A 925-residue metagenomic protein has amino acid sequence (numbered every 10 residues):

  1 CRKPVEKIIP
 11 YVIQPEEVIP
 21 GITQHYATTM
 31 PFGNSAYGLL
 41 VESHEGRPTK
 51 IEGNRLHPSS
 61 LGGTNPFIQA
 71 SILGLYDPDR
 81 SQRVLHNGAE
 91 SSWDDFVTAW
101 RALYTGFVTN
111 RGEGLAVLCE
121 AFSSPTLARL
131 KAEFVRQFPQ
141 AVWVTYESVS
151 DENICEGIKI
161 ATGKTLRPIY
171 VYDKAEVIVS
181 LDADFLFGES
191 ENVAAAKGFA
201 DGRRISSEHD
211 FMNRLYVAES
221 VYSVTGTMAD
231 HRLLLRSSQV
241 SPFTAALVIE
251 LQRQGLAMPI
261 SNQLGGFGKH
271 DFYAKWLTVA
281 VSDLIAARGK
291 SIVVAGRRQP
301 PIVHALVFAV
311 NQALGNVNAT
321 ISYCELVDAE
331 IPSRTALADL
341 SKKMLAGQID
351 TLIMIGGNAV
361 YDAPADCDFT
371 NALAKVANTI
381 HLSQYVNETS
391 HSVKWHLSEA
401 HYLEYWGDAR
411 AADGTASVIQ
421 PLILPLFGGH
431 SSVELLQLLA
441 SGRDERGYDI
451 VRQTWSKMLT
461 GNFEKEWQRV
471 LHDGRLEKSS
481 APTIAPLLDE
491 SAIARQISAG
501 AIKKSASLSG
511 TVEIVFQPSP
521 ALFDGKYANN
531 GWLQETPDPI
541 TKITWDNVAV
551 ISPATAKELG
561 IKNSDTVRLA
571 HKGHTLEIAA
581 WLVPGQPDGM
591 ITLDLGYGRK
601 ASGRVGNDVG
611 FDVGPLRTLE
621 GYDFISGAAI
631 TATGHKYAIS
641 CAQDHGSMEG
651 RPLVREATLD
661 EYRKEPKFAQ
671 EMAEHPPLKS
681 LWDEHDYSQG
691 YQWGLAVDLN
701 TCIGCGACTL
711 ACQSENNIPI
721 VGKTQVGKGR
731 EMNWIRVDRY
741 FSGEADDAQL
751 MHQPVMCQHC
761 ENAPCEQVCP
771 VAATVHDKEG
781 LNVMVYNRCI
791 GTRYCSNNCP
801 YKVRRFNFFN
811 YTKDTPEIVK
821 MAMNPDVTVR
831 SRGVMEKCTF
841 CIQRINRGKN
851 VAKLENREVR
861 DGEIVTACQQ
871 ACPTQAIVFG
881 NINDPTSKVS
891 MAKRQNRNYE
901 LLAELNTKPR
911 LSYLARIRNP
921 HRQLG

Functional and structural regions predicted by a protein language model:
C1-F272, T278, S519, P537 (+5 more regions): N-terminal export/assembly segments and adjacent metallocofactor-ligating motifs of anaerobic energy-metabolism
A116-L118, I178-D182, Y216, I292-V294 (+4 more regions): Structural motif
G188-H209, P364-I380, T415-V418: A short, gly/pro- and small-residue-rich
V224, Y385-Q420, E731-V737, V803-K820: Flexible glycine/proline-rich, aromatic-decorated loop/lid segments
H231-L345, W455-L471, R475, S479: Active-site phosphate/pyrophosphate-binding segments
A257, G268, P425-L487, D565 (+1 more regions): N-terminal leader/propeptide and maturation segments of large enzyme subunits in energy/redox metabolism and hydrolases
G347, Y361-E404: Hydrophobic alpha/beta core scaffold segments
K457-I540: Long, low-complexity segments enriched in small/aliphatic residues
